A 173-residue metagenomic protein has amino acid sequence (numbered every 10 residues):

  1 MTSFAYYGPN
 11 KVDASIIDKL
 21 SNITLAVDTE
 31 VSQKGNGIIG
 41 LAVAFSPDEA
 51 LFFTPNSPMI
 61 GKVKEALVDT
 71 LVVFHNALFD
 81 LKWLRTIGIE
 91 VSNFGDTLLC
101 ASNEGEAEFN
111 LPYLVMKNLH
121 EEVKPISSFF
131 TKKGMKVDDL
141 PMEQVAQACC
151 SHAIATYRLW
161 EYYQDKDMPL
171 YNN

Functional and structural regions predicted by a protein language model:
M1-F4, A14-I17, V123, G134-V137 (+1 more regions): Intrinsically disordered, low-complexity regions
M1-N118: Conserved RNase H-like, two-metal-ion catalytic cores of nucleic-acid enzymes
E49, G105-F109, E121-E122, W160-M168: Short helix-capping/linker segments at secondary-structure and domain boundaries
V73, V123-S127: Acidic/polar loop patches that form or flank catalytic/metal-binding clefts of enzymes that bind anionic ligands
V91-F94, C100-S102, K117, S128-N173: Mixed-charge, glycine-rich, non-catalytic linkers/tails in nucleic-acid processing enzymes
